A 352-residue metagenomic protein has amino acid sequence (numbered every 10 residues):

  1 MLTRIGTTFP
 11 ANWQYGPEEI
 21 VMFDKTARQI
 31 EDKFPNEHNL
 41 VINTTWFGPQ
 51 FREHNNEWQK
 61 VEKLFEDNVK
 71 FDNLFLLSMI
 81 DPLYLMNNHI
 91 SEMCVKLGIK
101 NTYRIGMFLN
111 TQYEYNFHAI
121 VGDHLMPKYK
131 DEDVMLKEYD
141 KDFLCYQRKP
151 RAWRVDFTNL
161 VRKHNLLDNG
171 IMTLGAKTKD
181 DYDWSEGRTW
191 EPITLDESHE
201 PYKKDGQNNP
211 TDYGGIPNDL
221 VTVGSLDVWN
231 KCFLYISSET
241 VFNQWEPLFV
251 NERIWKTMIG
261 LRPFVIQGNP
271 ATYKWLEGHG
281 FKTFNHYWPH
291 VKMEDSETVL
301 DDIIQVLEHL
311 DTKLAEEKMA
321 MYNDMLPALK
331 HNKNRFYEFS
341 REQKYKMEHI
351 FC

Functional and structural regions predicted by a protein language model:
M1-S237, N243-C352: Pol beta-like nucleotidyltransferase catalytic core
